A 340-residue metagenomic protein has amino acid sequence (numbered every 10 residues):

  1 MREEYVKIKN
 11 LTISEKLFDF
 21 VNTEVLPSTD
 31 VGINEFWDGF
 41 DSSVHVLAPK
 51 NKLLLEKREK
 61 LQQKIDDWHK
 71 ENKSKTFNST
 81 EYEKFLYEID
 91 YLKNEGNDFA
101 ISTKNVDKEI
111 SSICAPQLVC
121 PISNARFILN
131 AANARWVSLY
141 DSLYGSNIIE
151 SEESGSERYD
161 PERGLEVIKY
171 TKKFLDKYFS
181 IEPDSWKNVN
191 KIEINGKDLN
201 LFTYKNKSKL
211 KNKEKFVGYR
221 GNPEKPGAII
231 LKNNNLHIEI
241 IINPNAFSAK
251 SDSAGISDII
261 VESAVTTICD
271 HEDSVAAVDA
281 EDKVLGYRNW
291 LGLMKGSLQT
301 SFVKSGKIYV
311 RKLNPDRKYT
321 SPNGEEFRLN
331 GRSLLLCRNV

Functional and structural regions predicted by a protein language model:
R2-K93: N-terminal-proximal low-complexity accessory segments that begin disordered and transition into the first
E3-E4, K84, D90-V340: Catalytic alpha/beta active-site cores
